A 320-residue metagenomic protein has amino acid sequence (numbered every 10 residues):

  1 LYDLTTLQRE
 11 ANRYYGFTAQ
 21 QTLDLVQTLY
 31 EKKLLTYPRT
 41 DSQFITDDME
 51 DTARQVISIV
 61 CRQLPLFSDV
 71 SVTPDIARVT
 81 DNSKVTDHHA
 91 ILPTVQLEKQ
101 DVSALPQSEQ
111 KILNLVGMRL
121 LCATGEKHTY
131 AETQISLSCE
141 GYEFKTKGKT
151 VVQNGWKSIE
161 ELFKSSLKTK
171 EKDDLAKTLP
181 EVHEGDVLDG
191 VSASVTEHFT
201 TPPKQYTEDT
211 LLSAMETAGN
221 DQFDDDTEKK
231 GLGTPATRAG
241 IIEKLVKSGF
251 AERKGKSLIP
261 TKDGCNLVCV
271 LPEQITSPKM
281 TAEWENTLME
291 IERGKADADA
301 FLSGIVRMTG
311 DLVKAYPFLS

Functional and structural regions predicted by a protein language model:
L1-L25, K33-L34, T207, T227: C-terminal accessory/connector segments of nucleic-acid motor ATPases
A19-Q20, D24, D41-S320: Basic, low-complexity terminal or inter-domain segments flanking catalytic cores
L35-D41: Short amphipathic alpha-helical interface patches used for protein-protein assembly/oligomerization
